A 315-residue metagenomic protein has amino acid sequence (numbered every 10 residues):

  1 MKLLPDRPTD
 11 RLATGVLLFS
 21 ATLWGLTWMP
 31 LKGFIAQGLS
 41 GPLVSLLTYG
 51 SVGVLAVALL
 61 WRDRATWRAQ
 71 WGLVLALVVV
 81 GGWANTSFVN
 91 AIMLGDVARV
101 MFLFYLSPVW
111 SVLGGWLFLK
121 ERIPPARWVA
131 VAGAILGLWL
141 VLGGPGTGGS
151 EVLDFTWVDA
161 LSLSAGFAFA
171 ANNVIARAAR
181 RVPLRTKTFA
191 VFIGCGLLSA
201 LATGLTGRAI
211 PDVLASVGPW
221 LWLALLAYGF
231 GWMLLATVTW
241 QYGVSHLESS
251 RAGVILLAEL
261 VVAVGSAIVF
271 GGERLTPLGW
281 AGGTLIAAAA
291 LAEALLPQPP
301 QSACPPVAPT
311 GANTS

Functional and structural regions predicted by a protein language model:
L3-R7, V52-A69, L136-V152, G194-L223 (+2 more regions): Membrane-interface helix-cap regions at the ends of transmembrane helices in multi-pass membrane proteins
L12-S20, R64-S87, T156-A165, V213-L235 (+1 more regions): Loop-to-transmembrane-helix transition segments
L17, A21, G25-G33, A56 (+3 more regions): Transmembrane alpha-helical segments that form core, pore/gating elements of small-molecule transporters/exporters
T22-G38, T86-G95, L103, G148 (+2 more regions): Juxtamembrane C-cap of transmembrane helices in multi-pass membrane transport proteins
F34, V44, A91, V100-L103 (+7 more regions): Hydrophobic/aromatic residues within transmembrane alpha-helices of multi-pass small-molecule transporters
L47, M101-L106, A176-C195, M233-V269: Helix-helix packing/entry segments at the starts of transmembrane helices
A56, A126-P145, L278-P297: Hydrophobic transmembrane alpha-helices of multi-pass small-molecule transport proteins
L60-D63, S107-V129, V261-A281: C-terminal transmembrane-helix exit sites in multi-pass transporters
